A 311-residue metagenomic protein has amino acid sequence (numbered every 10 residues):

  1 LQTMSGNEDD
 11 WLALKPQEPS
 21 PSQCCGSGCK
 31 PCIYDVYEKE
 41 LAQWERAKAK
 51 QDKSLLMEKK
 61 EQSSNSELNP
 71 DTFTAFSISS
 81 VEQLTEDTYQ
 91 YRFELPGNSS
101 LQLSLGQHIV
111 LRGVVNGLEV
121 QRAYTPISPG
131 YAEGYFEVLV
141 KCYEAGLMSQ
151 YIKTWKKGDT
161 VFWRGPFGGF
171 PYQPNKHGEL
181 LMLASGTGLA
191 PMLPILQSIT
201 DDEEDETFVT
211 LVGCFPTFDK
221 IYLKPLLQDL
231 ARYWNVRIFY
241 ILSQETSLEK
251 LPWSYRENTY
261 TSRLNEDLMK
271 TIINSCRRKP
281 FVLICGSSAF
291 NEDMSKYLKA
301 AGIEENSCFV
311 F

Functional and structural regions predicted by a protein language model:
L1-G28, C32, P70-T72, V212-F311: Reductase modules of NAD(P)H-dependent flavoproteins
K30-K50: Iron-sulfur (Fe-S) cluster-binding segments and ferredoxin-like electron-carrier domains, especially [2Fe-2S]
W44-S64: Short microdomains enriched in Cys/His and/or Lys/Arg
Q62-T160, P171, G178, F215-T217 (+1 more regions): Ferredoxin-reductase
G106, G188, S287: Short, conserved phosphate/pyrophosphate- and ester-handling motifs at nucleotide-, phospho-/glycolipid
P174-G178, C276-R278: Short helix-loop-beta connector
E179-L181, T210, F281: Structural motif
L189-E203: Histidine-anchored nucleotide/phosphate-binding helix
